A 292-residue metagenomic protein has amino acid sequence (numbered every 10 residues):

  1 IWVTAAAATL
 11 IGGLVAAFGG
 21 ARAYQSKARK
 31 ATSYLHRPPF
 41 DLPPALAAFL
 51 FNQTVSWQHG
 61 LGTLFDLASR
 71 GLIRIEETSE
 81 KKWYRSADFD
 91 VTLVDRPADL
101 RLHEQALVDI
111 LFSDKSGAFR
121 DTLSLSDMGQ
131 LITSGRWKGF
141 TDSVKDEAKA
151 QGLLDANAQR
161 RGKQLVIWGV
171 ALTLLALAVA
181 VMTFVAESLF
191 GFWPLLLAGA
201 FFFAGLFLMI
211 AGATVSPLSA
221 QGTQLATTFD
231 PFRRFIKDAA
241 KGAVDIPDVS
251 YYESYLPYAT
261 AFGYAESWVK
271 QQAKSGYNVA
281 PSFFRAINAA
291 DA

Functional and structural regions predicted by a protein language model:
I1-A292: Acidic, Ser/Thr/Pro-rich intrinsically disordered cytosolic tails and loops of eukaryotic transmembrane proteins
